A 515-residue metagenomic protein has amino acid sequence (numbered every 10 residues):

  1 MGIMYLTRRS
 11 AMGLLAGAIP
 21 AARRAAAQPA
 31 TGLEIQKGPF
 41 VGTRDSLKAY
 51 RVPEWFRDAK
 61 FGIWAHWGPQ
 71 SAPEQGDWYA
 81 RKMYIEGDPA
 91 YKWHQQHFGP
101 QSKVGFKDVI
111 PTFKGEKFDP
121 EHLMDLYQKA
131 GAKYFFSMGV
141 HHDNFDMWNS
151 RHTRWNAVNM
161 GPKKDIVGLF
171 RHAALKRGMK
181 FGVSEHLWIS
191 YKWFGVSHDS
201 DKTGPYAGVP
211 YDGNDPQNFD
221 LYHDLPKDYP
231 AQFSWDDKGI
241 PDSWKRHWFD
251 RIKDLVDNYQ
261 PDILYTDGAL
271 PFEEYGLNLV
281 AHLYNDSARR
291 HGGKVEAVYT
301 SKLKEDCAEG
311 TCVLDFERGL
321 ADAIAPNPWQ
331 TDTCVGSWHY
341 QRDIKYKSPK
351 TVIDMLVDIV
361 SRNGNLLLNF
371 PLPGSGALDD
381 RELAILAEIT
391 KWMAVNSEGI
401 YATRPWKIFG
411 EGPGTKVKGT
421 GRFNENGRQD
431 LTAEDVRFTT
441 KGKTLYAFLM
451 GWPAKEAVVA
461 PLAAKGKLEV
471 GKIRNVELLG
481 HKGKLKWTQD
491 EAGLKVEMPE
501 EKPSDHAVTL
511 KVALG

Functional and structural regions predicted by a protein language model:
G2-G17: N-terminal secretory signal peptides and thylakoid transit peptides that target proteins across membranes
Y5-L6, P20-A21, E54-R57: Short alpha-helical segments used as structural interaction elements across diverse proteins
G17-A30: Bacterial Sec-dependent signal peptides at the C-terminal "C-region" and cleavage site
Q28-G515: Mature catalytic domains of secreted/periplasmic carbohydrate-active enzymes
